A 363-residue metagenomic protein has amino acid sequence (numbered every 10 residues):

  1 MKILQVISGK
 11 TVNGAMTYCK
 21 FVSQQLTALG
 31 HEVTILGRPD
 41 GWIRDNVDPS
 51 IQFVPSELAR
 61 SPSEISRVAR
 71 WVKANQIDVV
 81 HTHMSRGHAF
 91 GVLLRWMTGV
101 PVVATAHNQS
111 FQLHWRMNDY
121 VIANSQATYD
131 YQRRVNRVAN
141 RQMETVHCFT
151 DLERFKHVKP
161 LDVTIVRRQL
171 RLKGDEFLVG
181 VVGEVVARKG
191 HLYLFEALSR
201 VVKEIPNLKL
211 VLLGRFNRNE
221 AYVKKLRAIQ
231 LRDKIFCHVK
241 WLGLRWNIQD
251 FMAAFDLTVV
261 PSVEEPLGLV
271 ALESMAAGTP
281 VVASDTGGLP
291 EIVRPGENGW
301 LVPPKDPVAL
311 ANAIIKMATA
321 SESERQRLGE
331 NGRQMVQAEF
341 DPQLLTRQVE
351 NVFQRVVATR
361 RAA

Functional and structural regions predicted by a protein language model:
Q5-S66, Q142-M143: N-terminal strand-loop element at the rim of the active site of nucleotide-sugar-dependent glycosyltransferases
N13-F21, F177, V181-K203, L210 (+2 more regions): A conserved mid-protein helix/loop that constitutes part of the nucleotide-sugar donor-binding site
L36-G37, P280-A283, V293: Short hydrophobic beta-strand element within catalytic cores of glycosyltransferases and related nucleotide-activated
S61, T82-H88, A106: Short His-centered aromatic/hydrophobic patch
V223-G243: Nucleotide-activated donor-binding/catalytic signature segment of Leloir-type glycosyltransferases, i.e., the conserved
L244, V263: Aromatic "clamp/platform" in nucleotide-sugar-dependent glycosyltransferases that forms part of the donor/acceptor
P295-G296, W300-P307, K316-E322: Conserved acidic donor-binding segment of nucleotide-sugar-dependent glycosyltransferases
K316, S323-E339, Q348-E350: A short, well-ordered alpha-helix in the C-terminal region of glycosyltransferases
